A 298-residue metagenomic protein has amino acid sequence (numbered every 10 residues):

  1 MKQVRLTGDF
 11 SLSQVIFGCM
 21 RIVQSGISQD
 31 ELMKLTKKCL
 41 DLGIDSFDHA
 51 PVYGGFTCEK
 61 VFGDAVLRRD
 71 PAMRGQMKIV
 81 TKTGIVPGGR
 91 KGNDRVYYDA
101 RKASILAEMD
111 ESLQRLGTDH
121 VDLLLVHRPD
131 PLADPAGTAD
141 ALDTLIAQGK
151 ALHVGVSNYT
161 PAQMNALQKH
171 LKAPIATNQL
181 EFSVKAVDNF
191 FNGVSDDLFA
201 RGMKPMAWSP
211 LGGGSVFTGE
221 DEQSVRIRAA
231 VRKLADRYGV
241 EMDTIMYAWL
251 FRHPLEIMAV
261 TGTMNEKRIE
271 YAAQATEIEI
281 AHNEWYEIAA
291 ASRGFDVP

Functional and structural regions predicted by a protein language model:
M1-M77: N-terminal binding-site loop/beta-alpha segment at the start of enzyme catalytic domains that lines or forms
T7-G8, D41, A65-R74, K78 (+4 more regions): Acidic (Asp/Glu)-rich catalytic clusters
T7-Q24, V80-V96, H120, L125: N-terminal small/glycine-rich loop or linker at the start of catalytic domains across soluble metabolic enzymes
Q14, D48, A72-M77, D119-L123 (+3 more regions): Short acidic capping loops at alpha-helix termini that bridge into adjacent secondary structure
G26-C39, D99-L116, A162-N165: Short, acidic/polar
I27-K34, T57, V61, V96-S104 (+2 more regions): Alpha-helix N-cap and loop-to-helix initiation/capping positions
L113-L132: Active-site groove signature of glycoside hydrolases
P129-P298: Beta/alpha (TIM)-barrel catalytic core signal, keyed to glycine-rich beta->alpha loops juxtaposed to Asp/Glu that bind
